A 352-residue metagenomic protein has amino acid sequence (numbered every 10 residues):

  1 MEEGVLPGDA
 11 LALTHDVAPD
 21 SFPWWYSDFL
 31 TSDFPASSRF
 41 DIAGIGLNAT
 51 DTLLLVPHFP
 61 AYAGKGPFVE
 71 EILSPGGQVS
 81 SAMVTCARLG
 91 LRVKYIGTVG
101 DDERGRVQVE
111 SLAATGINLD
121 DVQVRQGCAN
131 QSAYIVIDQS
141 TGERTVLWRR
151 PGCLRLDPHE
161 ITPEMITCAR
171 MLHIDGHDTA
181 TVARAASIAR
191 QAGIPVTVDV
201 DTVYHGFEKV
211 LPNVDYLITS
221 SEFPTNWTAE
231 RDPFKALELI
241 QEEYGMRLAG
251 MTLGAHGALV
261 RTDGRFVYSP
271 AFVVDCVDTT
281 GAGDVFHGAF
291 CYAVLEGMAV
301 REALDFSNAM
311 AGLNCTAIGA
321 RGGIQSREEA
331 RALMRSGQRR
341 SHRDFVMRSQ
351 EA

Functional and structural regions predicted by a protein language model:
E2-G8, A12-H15, P19-A43, P233-A352: Conserved phosphate-binding/catalytic region of the ribokinase-like
E2-T14, A18-T98, E103-V107, A114 (+2 more regions): Glycine-rich phosphate/adenosyl-contacting loop at the front of the ribokinase-like
F59-F68, I218-S221, V267-P270: Short glycine/proline- and charge-enriched loop/turn segments that cap or connect secondary-structure elements
Y62-L73, R88-R170, R331-E351: Conserved N-terminal subdomain of the carbohydrate kinase-like
C86, L172, S220: Residue-level signal for inorganic ion chemistry
C153-T162, A180, V198-G206: Active-site glycine-rich loop that binds ribose-phosphate moieties when present
R184-Y268, D275: Conserved phosphate/ATP/ADP-binding segment of small-molecule kinases
